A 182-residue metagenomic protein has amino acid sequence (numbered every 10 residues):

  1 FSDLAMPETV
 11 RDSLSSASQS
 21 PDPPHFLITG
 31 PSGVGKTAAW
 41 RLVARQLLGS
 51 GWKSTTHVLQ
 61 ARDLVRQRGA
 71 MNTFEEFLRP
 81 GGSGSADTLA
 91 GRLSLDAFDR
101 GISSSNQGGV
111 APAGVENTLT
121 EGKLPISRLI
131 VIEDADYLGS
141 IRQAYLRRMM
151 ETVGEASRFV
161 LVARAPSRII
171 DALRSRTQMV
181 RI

Functional and structural regions predicted by a protein language model:
F1-I182: P-loop/Walker A NTP-binding region and its immediately flanking N-terminal helices in P-loop NTPase folds
